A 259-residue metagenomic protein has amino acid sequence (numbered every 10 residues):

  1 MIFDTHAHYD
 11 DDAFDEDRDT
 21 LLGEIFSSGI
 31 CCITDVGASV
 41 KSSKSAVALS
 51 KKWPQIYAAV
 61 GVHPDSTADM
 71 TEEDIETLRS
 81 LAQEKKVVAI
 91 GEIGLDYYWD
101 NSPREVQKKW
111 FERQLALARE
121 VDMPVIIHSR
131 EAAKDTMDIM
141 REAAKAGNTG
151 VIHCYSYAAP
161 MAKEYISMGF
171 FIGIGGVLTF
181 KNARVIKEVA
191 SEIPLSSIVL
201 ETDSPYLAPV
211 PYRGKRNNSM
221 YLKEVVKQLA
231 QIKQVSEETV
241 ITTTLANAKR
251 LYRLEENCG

Functional and structural regions predicted by a protein language model:
M1-G259: Mid-domain alpha/beta scaffold segments of enzyme catalytic cores
